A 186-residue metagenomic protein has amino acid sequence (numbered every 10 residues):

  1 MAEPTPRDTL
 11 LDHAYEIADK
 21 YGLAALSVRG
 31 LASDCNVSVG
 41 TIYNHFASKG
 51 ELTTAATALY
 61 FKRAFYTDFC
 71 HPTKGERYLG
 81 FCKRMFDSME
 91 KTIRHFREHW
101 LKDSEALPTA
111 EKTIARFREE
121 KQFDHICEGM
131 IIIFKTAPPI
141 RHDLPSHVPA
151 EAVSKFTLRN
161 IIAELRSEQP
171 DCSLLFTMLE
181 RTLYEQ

Functional and structural regions predicted by a protein language model:
M1-T5, D143-L144: N-terminal intrinsically disordered/low-complexity leader segments
T9, H13, I17-E51, A55: Helix-turn-helix
S27, E98-E105, H142-S146: Short, hydrophobic secondary-structure boundary micro-motifs
A55, F69-H95, A150-S154: Hydrophobic alpha-helical connector segments
A58-F65: Short, basic, alpha-helical segments at the C-terminal edge of helix-turn-helix-like DNA-binding modules
A64, I93-S104, I161, L165-E168: Short amphipathic alpha-helical interaction/hinge segments
R84-G129: Short secondary-structure transition hinges
K91, E128-H147, E151-Q186: C-terminal peripheral helix-coil segments that are non-catalytic and often amphipathic
